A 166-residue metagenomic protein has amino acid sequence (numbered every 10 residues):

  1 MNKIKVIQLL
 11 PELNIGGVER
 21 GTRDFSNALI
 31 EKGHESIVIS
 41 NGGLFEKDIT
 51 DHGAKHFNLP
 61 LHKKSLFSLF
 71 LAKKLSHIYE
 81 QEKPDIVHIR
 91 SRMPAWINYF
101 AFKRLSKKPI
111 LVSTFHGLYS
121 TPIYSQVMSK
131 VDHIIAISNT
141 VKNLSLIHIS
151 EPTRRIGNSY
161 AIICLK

Functional and structural regions predicted by a protein language model:
K3, Q8-L69: N-terminal strand-loop element at the rim of the active site of nucleotide-sugar-dependent glycosyltransferases
S36-N41, H88-I89, A136-I137: Short beta-strand scaffold positions
L44-F45, M93-P94, T140-K142: Alpha-helix capping/helix-boundary segments
I78-E80, V127: Structural alpha-helical scaffold elements that stabilize or flank donor/cofactor-binding regions in carbohydrate
K83-P84: Proline-aspartate-enriched helix->loop->beta-strand connector
I89-A95, F115: Short His-centered aromatic/hydrophobic patch
K103-N139, N143, S150: A conserved, positively charged/aromatic
I147-K166: Single conserved hydrophobic/aromatic residue that forms the stacking wall/gate of nucleotide- or nucleobase-binding
